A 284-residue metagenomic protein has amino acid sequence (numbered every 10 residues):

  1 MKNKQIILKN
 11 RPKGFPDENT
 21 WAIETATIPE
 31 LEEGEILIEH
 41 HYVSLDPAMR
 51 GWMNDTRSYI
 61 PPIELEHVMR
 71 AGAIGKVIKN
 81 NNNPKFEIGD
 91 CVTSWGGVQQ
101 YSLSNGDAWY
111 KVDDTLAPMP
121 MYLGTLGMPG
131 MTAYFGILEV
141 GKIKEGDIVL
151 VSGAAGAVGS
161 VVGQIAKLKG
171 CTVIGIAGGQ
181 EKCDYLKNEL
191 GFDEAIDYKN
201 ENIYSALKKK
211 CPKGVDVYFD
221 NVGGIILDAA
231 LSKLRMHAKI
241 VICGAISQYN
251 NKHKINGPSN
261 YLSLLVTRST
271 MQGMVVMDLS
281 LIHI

Functional and structural regions predicted by a protein language model:
T27-L45, M53-V98: Glycine-rich beta-strand-centered segment in the early N-terminal region that forms part of a ligand/cofactor-binding
M69-G75, K85-G153: NAD(P)H dinucleotide-binding glycine-rich loop of Rossmann-like/cofactor-binding domains, especially the beta1-alpha1
L123-E201: Mid-domain Rossmann-like dinucleotide-binding core that forms the NAD(H)/NADP(H) cofactor-binding site
I203-P212: Short amphipathic alpha-helix with an adjacent loop that forms part of the alpha/beta core around
V215-F219: Short SAM/SAH-binding signature in class I
I225-I282: Glycine-rich phosphate-binding loop and adjacent beta-alpha segment of Rossmann(oid) nucleotide-cofactor-binding
